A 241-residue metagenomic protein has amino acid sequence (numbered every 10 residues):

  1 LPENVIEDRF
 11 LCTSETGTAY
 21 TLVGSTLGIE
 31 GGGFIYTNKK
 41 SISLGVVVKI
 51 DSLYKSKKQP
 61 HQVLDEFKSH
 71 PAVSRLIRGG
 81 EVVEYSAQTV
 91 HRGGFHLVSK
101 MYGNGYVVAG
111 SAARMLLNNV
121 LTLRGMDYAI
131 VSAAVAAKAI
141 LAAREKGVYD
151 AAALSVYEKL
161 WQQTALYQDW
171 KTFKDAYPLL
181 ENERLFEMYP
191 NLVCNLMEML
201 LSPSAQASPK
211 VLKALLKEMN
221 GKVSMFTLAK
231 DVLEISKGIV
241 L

Functional and structural regions predicted by a protein language model:
L1, I50-L53: Conserved short loop/turn motifs at secondary-structure junctions
L1-G17: Central beta-strand plus flanking loop segment that forms part of the substrate or channel wall within the catalytic
E15-G17, L22-S25: Short linear interaction motifs
V23-F34, K39, L53-S132, V148-K159 (+1 more regions): FAD/FMN-dependent oxidoreductases across multiple families
Y36, V47, K230: Short beta-strand segments
I42-K49: Short, well-ordered beta-strand elements
L116, V135-M188: Active-site-proximal substrate-binding core of FAD-dependent oxidoreductases
L179-L241: C-terminal auxiliary extensions adjacent to catalytic cores
